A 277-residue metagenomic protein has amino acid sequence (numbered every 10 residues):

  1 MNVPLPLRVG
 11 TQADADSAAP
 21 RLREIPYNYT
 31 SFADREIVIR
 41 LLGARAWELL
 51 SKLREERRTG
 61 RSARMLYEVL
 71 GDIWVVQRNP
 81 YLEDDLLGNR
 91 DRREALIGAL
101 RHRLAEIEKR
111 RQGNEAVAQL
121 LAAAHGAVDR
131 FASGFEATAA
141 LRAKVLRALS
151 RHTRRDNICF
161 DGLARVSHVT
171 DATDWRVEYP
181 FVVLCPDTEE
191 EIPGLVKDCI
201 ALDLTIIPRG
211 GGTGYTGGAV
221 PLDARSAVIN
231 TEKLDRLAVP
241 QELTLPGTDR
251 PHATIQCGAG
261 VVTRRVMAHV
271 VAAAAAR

Functional and structural regions predicted by a protein language model:
M1-R209, G214-R277: Noncatalytic alpha-helical scaffold of FAD-dependent oxidoreductases
